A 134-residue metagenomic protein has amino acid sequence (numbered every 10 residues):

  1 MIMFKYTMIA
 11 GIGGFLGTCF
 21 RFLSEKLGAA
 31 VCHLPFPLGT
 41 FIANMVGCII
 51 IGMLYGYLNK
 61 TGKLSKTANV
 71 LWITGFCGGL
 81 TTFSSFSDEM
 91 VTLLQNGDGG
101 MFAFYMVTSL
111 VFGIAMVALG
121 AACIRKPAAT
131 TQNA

Functional and structural regions predicted by a protein language model:
M1-A134: Membrane-interface helix-loop junctions in multi-pass transporters/channels
